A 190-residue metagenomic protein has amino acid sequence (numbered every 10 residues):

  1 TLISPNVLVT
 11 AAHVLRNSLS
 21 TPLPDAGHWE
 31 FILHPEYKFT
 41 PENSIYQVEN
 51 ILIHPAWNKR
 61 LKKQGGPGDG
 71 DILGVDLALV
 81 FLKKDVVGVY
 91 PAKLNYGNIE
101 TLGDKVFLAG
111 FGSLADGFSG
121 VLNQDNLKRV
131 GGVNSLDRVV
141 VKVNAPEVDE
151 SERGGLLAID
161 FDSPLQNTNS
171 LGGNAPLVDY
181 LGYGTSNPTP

Functional and structural regions predicted by a protein language model:
T1-P5: A conserved glycine-rich beta-strand in the N-terminal activation segment of trypsin-fold
N6, T10: Cytochrome P450 catalytic-core helices
L15-S18, L114-D116: Short glycine/acidic-enriched loop and turn motifs that connect beta-strands
L19-L23, S170: A short, polar/proline- and glycine-enriched secondary-structure boundary/capping micro-motif
L23-E100, F111-D116, V121-S135, V139-E147: Conserved catalytic-core segment of clan PA serine endopeptidases
E100-V106: Intrinsic-disorder detector for long, low-complexity, phosphorylation-rich regulatory segments in eukaryotic complex
V130-P190: Extracellular trypsin-like serine protease catalytic domains
